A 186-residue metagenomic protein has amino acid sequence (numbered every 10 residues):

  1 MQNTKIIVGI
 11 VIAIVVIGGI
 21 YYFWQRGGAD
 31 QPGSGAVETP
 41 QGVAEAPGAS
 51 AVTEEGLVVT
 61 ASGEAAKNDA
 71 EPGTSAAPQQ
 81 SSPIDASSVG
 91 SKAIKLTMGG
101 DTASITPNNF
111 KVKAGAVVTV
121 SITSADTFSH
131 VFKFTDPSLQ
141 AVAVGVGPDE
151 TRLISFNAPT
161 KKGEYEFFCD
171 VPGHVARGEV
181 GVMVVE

Functional and structural regions predicted by a protein language model:
N3-I10, I17-W24: Short, hydrophobic alpha-helical membrane anchors of single-pass surface/secreted proteins
I20-A36: Hydrophobic single-pass membrane-insertion segments
E38, G42-S91, G147-E186: Extracellular/periplasmic metallocenter environments
A86-V117: N-terminal edge beta-strand
A93, V117, S129-V131, E164: Exposed beta-strand and adjacent loop surfaces of beta-rich binding modules that mediate intermolecular recognition
P107-F110, A141-V146, F156: Beta-strand-rich interaction surfaces with strong enrichment in secreted/lumenal proteins
G115, S121-T127: Short solvent-exposed strand-capping/beta-turn motif centered on an Asx-Ser/Thr pair
A125-P148, A176: Histidine- and aromatic-enriched segments that form or immediately flank copper-ligand environments
